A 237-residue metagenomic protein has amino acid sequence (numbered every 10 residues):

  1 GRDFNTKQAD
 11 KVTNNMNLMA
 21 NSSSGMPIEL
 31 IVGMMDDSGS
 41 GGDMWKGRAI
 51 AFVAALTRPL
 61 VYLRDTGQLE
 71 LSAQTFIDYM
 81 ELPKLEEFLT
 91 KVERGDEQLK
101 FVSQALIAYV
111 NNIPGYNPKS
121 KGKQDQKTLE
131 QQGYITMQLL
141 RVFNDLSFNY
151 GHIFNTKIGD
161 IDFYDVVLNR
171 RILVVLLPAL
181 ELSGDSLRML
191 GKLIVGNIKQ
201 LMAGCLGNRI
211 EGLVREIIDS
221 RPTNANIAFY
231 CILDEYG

Functional and structural regions predicted by a protein language model:
G1-G237: P-loop NTPase motor domains
